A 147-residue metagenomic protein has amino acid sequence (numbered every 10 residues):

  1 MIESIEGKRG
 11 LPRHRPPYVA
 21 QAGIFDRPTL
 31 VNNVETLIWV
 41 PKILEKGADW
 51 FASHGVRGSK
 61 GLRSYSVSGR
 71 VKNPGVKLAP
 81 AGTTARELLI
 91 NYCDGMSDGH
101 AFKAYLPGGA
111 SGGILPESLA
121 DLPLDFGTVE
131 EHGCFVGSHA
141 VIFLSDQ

Functional and structural regions predicted by a protein language model:
M1-A81, C93-G95: Hydrophobic alpha-helical positions that pack around
M1-Y18, S118-Q147: Ferredoxin-type iron-sulfur electron-transfer modules in oxidoreductases and energy-metabolism complexes
N33, G47, G61, G108 (+3 more regions): Alpha-helix initiation/capping motif
L62-S64, F102-A104, A140: A residue-level signal for beta-strand positions that form part of recognition/binding surfaces within mature
S68-R70, A79-P80, N91, Y105-G108 (+1 more regions): Generic beta-strand/beta-sheet core signal
T83-L88: Short, structural beta-strand-to-alpha-helix junction motif
D94-A104, F135-V136, L144-Q147: Immediate flanking context of iron-sulfur cluster ligation sites
S97-E131: Terminal amphipathic helices with adjacent charged low-complexity linkers/tails
